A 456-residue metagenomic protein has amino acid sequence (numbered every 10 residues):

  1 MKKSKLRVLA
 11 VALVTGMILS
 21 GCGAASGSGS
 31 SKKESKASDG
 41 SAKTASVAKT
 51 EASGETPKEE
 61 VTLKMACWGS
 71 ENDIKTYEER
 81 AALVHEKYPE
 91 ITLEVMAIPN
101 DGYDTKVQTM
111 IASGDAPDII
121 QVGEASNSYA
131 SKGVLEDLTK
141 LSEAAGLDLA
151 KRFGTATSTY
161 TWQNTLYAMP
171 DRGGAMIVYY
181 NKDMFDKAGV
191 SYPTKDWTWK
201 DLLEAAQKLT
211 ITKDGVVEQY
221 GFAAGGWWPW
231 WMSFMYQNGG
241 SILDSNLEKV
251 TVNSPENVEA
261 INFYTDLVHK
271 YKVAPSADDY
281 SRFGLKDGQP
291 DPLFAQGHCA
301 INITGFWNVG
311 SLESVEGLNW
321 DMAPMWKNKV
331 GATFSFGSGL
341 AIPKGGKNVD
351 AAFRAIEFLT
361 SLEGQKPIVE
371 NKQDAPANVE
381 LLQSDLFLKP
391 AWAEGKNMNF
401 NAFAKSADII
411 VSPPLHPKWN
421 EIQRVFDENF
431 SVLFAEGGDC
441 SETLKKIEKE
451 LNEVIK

Functional and structural regions predicted by a protein language model:
K43, A48-K49, G133, D186 (+2 more regions): Conserved C-terminal helix/tail region of periplasmic/extracytoplasmic solute-binding proteins
A48-E51, P99, G123-A175, K200 (+4 more regions): Hinge/lid segment of periplasmic solute-binding proteins
E55-T56, T139-R152, K195, T212-G221 (+5 more regions): Short, solvent-exposed loop/beta-turn-alpha elements that line the ligand-binding surface or hinge of extracytoplasmic
R80-R152, D186-G189, P292-L293, A300-I301 (+2 more regions): Extracytoplasmic "Venus flytrap"/periplasmic binding protein-like
E86-K87, T92, A188, H269-Y271 (+4 more regions): Extracytoplasmic/periplasmic substrate-recognition and gating elements
T109-M110, P117-D118, L147-M184, E218-A224 (+2 more regions): A structural signal for short loop-to-beta-strand junctions that line the ligand-binding cleft of periplasmic/secreted
A206-Q207, K249-R282: Glycine-centered hinge/linker elements that transmit conformational signals in sensory and ligand-binding systems
E370-E428, V432: Long, aromatic- and glycine/proline-rich binding clefts that accommodate carbohydrate-like moieties
